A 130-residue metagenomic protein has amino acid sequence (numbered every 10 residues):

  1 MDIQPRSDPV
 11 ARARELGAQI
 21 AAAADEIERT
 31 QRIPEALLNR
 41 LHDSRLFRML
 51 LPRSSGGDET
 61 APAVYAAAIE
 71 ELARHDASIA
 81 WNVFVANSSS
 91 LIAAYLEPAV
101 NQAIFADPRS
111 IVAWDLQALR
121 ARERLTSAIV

Functional and structural regions predicted by a protein language model:
I3, S7, A11, G17-I20 (+1 more regions): N- or domain-start disorder-to-order transition segments that initiate the globular core
P5-D8, R29, T60, W81: Catalytic cores of large soluble enzymes that bind and process phosphate-bearing ligands
P9-R12, L16, I33, L37 (+1 more regions): General structural feature for long, well-ordered alpha-helical segments within catalytic domains of soluble enzymes
R12, D25-I27, G57: A generic structural signal for short
A22-Q31, S78-A80: A glycine-/small-polar-enriched, mobile loop at the entrance of the PLP active site in fold-type I
E35-D43, R48-V130: Glycine-rich flavin
